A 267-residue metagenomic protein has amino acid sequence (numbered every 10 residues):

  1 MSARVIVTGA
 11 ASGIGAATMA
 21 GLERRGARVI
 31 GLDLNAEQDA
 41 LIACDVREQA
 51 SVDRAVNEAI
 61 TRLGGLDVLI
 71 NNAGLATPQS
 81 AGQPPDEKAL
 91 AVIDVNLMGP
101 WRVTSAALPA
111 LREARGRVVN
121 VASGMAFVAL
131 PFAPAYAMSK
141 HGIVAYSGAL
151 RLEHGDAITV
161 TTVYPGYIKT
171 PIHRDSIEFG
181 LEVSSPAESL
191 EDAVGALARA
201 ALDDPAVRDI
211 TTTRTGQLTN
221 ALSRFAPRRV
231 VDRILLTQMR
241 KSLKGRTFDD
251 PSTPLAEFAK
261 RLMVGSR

Functional and structural regions predicted by a protein language model:
A11-S12: Conserved glycine-rich cofactor-binding loop
C44-R54, D86: The beta1-alpha1 cofactor-binding region of Rossmann-like NAD(H)/NADP(H)-dependent oxidoreductases
N72-T77: Conserved NAD(P)H cofactor-binding loop of Rossmann-fold oxidoreductase domains
S80-A81, P85-I93: Substrate-binding pocket helix/loop in short-chain dehydrogenase/reductase
T104, S139: Active-site helix of classical SDR
S123: Residue(s) in the substrate-gating loop at a strand-loop-helix junction that position the organic substrate next
R151-T215: SDR active-site lid
